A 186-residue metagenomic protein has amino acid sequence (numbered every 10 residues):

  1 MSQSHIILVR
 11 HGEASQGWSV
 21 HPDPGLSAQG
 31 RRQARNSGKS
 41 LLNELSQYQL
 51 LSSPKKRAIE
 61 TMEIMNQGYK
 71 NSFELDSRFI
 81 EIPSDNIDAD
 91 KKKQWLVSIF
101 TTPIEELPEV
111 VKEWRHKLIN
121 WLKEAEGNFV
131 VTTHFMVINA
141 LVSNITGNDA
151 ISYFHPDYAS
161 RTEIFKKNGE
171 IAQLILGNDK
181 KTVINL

Functional and structural regions predicted by a protein language model:
M1-S4, N71-L75, I80-Q94, T101 (+3 more regions): Acidic, low-complexity terminal tails and accessory targeting/binding regions of phosphate-metabolizing enzymes
S2-D76, S98-L107: Active-site-proximal alpha-helix that buttresses catalytic centers in soluble enzyme cores
I6, Y48, A125-M136: Generic beta-sheet signal
H11, H134, K180-I184: Histidine-centered active-site/metal-ligand motif
A14, V137-I138: Short active-site segment of divalent metal-dependent hydrolases/proteases that encodes the spacing between
S53-R57, T133-M136, P156-A159: Short beta->alpha linker loops
I64, A140, N144: Active-site signature of alpha/beta-hydrolase-fold catalytic machinery across serine- and Asp/Cys-nucleophile hydrolases
I99-E126: Internal catalytic-core helix/loop-beta-alpha segment that presents or stabilizes conserved functional determinants
